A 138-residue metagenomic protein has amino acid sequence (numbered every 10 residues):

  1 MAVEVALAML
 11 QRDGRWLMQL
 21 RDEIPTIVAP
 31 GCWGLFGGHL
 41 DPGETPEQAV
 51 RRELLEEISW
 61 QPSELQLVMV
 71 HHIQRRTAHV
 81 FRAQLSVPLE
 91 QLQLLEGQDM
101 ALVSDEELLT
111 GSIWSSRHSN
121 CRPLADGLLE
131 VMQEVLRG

Functional and structural regions predicted by a protein language model:
M1-M18, F36: Conserved N-terminal beta-strand and adjoining loop/helix that marks the start of the Nudix/MutT-like hydrolase domain
A2-V5, D13, A29-P30, T77 (+1 more regions): A structure-centric signal for secondary-structure junctions around beta-strands
E4, L55-L89: Active-site segment of metal-dependent pyrophosphate-handling enzymes, primarily the Nudix hydrolase catalytic core
M9, M18, V80-R82, M100-L102: Conserved hydrophobic/aromatic beta-strand scaffold that supports enzyme active sites
Q11-W16, E23-P25, D41, Q74-R75 (+1 more regions): Short, charged/polar surface micro-motifs in flexible loops or helix N-caps
R15-R52, E56: Conserved Nudix-box catalytic region and its N-terminal flanking loop in Nudix hydrolases and closely related
T26, P30-C32, Q74, Q93-G138: Nudix hydrolase/Nudix homology domain
L40, P62, L85-V87, G97 (+1 more regions): Hydrophobic pocket-lining residues within nucleotide cofactor-binding pockets
